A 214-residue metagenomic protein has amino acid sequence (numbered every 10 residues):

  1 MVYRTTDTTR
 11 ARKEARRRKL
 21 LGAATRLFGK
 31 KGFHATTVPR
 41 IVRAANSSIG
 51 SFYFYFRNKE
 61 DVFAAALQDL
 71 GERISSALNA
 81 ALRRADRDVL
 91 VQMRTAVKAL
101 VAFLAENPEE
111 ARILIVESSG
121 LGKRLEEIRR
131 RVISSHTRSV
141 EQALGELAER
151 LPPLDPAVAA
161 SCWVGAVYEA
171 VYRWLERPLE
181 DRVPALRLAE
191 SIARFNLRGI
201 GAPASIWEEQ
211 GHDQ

Functional and structural regions predicted by a protein language model:
M1-R4, A102, E106, R138-Q142 (+2 more regions): C-terminal peripheral helix-coil segments that are non-catalytic and often amphipathic
K13-T25, I41, V62, A66-L78 (+1 more regions): Generic hydrophobic, amphipathic alpha-helix propensity
K19, L27-D61, A65: Helix-turn-helix
F56, V116-L121: Short helix-capping/turn signature of helix-turn-helix
A65, A80-E109, L151-P153, A159 (+2 more regions): Hydrophobic alpha-helical connector segments
E72-N79, K123-A148, A157-S161, E169 (+1 more regions): Amphipathic alpha-helical packing segments from all-alpha helical-bundle domains
A81-A85, L114-S118, L147, W174-P178: Secondary-structure edge/capping motif, primarily at the C-terminal ends of alpha-helices and the immediately following
V91-I115, R131-T137, E141, V164-Y168 (+2 more regions): Helical hydrophobic small-molecule/effector-binding pocket
